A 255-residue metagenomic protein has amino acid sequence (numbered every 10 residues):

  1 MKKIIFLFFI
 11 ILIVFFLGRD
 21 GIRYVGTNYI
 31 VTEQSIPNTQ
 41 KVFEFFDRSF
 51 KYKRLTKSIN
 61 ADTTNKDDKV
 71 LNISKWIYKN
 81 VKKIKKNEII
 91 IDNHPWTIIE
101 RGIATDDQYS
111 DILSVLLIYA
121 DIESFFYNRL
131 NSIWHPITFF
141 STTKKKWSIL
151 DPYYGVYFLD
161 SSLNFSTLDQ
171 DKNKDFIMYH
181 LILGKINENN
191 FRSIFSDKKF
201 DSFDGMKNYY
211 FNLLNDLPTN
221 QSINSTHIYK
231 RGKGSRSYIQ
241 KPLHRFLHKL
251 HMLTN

Functional and structural regions predicted by a protein language model:
K3-D20: Hydrophobic membrane-insertion alpha-helices, especially the h-region of bacterial N-terminal signal peptides
G21-V25: Signal peptide cleavage region of secreted peptide precursors
N28-R101, T254: Secondary-structure boundary elements
K66, G102, D106, F203: Aromatic-acidic/polar surface patches that form glycan- and anion
K69, V115, D151-Y153: Mature, Sec-exported extracytoplasmic domains of Gram-positive
N80-I137, S141-T143: Active-site neighborhood of thiol-dependent amide/isopeptide-bond enzymes
S141-N255: His-Asp-centered catalytic microenvironments across diverse enzyme cores, prominently the transglutaminase-like
